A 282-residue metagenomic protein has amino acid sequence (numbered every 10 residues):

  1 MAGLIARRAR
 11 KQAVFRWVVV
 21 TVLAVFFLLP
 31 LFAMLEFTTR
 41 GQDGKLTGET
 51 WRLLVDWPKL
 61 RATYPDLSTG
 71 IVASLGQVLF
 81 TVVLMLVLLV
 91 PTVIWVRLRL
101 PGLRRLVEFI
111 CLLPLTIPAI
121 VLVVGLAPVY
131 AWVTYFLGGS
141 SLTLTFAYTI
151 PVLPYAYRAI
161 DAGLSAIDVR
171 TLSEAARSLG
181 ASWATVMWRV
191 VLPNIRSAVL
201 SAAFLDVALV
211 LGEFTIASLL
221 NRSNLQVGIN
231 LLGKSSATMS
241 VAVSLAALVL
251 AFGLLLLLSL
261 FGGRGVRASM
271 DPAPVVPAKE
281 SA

Functional and structural regions predicted by a protein language model:
M1-A33: N-terminal signal-anchor/first transmembrane alpha helix
A2-R8, V78-C111, V124, P128-W132 (+3 more regions): Transmembrane-helix boundary motif in ABC transporter permease subunits
A6, G48, I120-I150, A184 (+2 more regions): Membrane-interfacial helix termini and adjacent extracytoplasmic/periplasmic loops of multi-pass transporters
R8-Q12, K45-A62, L211-S269, A278-A282: Interhelical loop and adjacent transmembrane-helix boundary motif in polytopic membrane transport permeases
R16-W17, D66-A73, V129-A156, R196-A198: Loop-to-helix entry region at the N-terminal start of transmembrane alpha-helices in multi-pass membrane transporters
W17-F27, I150, Y157-I160, W183-G212 (+1 more regions): Transmembrane alpha-helices
I71, V96, L113, I160 (+2 more regions): Short hydrophobic faces within alpha-helices
G138-R177, T185-V186, V190-V191: Membrane-cytosol interface at the C-terminal ends of specific transmembrane alpha-helices in multi-pass membrane
